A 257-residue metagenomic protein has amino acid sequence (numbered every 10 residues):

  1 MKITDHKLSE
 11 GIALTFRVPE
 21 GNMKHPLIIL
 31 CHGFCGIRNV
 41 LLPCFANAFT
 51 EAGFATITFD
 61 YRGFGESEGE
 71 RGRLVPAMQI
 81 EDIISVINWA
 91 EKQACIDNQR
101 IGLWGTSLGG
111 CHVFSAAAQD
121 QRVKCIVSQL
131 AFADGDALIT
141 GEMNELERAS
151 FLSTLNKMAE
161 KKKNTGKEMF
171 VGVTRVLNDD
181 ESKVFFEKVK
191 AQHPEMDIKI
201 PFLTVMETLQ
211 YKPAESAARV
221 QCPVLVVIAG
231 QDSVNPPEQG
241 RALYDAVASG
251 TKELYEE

Functional and structural regions predicted by a protein language model:
M1-M23, P76: N-terminal cap/lid segment of alpha/beta-hydrolase-fold proteins
K7-L8, R38, F64-N98, G102: Catalytic nucleophile-loop/oxyanion-hole region of alpha/beta-hydrolase and closely related hydrolase-like folds
A48-E68: Conserved alpha/beta-hydrolase
S85-K163, D197-I200: Primarily recognizes the serine-hydrolase "nucleophile elbow" in alpha/beta-hydrolase and SGNH/GDSL folds
S153-E215, C222: Alpha/beta-hydrolase
V220, V226-I228, D232: Short beta-strand/loop motif that positions the catalytic acidic residue of the alpha/beta-hydrolase fold
S233-Q239: Conserved alpha/beta-hydrolase "acid-adjacent" motif
D245-E257: Catalytic histidine neighborhood in serine/cysteine hydrolases with alpha/beta-hydrolase-type architecture
